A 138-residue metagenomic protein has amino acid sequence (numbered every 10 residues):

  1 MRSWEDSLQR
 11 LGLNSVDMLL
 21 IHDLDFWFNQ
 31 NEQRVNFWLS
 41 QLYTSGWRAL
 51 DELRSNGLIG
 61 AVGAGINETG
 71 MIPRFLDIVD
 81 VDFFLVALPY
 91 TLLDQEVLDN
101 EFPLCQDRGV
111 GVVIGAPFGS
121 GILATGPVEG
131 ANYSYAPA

Functional and structural regions predicted by a protein language model:
M1-L11, N67-L76: Short, acidic/polar
L8-Q33: Active-site groove signature of glycoside hydrolases
L24-A138: Beta/alpha (TIM)-barrel catalytic core signal, keyed to glycine-rich beta->alpha loops juxtaposed to Asp/Glu that bind
